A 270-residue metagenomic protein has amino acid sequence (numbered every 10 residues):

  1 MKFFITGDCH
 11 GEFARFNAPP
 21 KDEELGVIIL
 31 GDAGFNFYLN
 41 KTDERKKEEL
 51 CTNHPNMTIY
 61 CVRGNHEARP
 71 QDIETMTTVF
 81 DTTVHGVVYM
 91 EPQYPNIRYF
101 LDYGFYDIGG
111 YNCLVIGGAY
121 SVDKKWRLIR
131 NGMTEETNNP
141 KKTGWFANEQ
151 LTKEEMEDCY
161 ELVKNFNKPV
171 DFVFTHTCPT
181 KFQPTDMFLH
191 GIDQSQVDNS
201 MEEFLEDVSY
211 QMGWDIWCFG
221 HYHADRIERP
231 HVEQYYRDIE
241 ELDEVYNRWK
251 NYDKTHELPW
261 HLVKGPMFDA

Functional and structural regions predicted by a protein language model:
M1-H10, G110-A119, F172-H176, E233-Y236: Active-site-proximal beta-strand elements of phosphoester/diester hydrolases
T6, G11-I108, Q194, S200-M201 (+2 more regions): Core catalytic region of metal-dependent phosphoesterases/phosphodiesterases, especially metallo-beta-lactamase-like
E12-A14, N36-Y38, A68-D72, Y106-G109 (+4 more regions): Short catalytic/ligand-binding loop motif for oxyanion handling, primarily in non-cytosolic enzymes, centered on
N17, Y160-K164, E206: Short hydrophobic/charged patches on amphipathic alpha-helices used for structural packing and interfaces
G26, F172, I216: Short, Asp-centered acidic motifs that coordinate Mg2+ and/or phosphate in catalytic or ligand-binding sites
T58-V62, E67, V79-T83, C178-G265 (+1 more regions): Conserved beta-sheet core of the metallophosphoesterase superfamily
Y111-V197: Active-site-proximal loop/helix segment associated with metal-binding centers of metalloenzymes
